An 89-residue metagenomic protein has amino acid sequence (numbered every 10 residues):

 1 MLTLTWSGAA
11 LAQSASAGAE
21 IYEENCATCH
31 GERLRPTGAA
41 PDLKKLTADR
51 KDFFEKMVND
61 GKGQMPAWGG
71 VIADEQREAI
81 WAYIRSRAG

Functional and structural regions predicted by a protein language model:
L2-I21, R50, A88-G89: Electrostatic cytochrome c docking/interface patches
A15-A19, E23, G31-K62: Gly/Gly-Pro-rich "capping" loops immediately C-terminal to redox-active cysteine motifs in periplasmic/lumenal
T37-L46, N59-G89: Axial heme c-ligation environment in periplasmic c-type cytochrome domains
